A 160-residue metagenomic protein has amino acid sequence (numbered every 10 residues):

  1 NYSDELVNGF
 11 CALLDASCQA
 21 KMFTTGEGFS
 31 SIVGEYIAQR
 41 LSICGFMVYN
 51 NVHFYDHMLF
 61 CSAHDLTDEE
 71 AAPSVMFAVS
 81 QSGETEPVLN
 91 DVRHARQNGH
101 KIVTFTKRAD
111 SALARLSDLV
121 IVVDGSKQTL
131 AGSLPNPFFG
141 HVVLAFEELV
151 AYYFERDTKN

Functional and structural regions predicted by a protein language model:
Y2-C18: A short, well-structured juxtamembrane/interface segment
D15-D157: Glycine-rich phosphate-binding loops that contact phosphosugars or nucleotide phosphates
N160: Active-site C-terminal subdomain of aminotransferase-like
